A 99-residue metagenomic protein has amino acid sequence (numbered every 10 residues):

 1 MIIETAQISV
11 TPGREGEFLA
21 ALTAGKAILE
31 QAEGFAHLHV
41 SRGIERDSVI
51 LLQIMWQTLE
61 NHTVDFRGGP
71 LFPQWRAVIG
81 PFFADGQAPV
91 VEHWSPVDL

Functional and structural regions predicted by a protein language model:
I2, H39-L51, R76-L99: Glycine-rich beta-strand-turn "strand-cap" elements at beta-sheet edges
I3-Q7: Active-site-flanking beta-strand signature of metal-NTP-handling nucleotidyl enzymes and homologous cyclase-like
S9, S41, Q53-M55: Short hydrophobic/aromatic beta-strand micro-patches that form the beta-sheet surface supporting nucleotide- or nucleic
S9-L19: Short, surface-exposed ligand-recognition loops at beta-strand->loop->(often short) alpha-helix junctions that present
P12, I44-R46, W56: Short loop/turn positions at the edges of beta-strands in beta-sheet-rich folds
A27-A36, M55-V90: An amphipathic, aromatic/His-enriched active-site/gating alpha helix that lines ligand/cofactor pockets
